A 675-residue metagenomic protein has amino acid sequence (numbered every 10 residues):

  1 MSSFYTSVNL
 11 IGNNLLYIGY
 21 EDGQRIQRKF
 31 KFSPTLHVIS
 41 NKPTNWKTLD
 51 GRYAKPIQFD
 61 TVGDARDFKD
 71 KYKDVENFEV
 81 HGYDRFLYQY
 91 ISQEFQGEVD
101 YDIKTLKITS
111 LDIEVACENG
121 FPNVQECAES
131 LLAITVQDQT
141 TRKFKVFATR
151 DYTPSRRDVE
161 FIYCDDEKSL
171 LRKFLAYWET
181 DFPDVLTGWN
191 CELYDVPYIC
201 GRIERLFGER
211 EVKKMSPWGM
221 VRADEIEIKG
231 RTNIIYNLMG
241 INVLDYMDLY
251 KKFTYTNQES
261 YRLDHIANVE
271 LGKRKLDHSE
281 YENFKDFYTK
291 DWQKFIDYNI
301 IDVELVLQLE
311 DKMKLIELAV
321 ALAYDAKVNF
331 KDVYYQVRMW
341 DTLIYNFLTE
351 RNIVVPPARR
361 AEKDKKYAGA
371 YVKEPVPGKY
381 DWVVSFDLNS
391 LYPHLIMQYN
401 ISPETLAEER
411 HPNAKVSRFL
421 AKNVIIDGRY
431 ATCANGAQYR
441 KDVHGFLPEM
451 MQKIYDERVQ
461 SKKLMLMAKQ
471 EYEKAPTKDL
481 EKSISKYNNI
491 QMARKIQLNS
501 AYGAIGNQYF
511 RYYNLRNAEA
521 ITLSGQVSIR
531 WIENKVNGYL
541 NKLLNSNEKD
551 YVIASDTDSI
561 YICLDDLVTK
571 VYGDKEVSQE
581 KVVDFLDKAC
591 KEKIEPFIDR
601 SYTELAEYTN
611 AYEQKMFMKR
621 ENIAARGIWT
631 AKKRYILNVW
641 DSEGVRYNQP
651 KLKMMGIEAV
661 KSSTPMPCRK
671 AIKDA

Functional and structural regions predicted by a protein language model:
M1-F182, I300-I301, L305-Y324, K331-V372 (+5 more regions): DnaQ-like (DEDDh/DEDDy) 3′-5′ exonuclease domain used for proofreading and 3′-end trimming on nucleic acids
L111, L244-D245, K379-L391, R458-S461: Conserved catalytic palm subdomain of right-hand nucleotidyl-transferase polymerases, strongest for RNA-directed enzymes
F144-F147, P154-F161, D165, V196 (+2 more regions): Active-site-proximal helix-loop-helix substrate-binding element of RNase H-like nuclease domains
F174-I199: Proline-aspartate-enriched helix->loop->beta-strand connector
P183-C191, L322, I553, F617-K619: Short glycine-rich phosphate-binding loop at a beta-alpha junction
E282-P403, E409, E473, T477-G538 (+5 more regions): Common nucleic-acid-contacting/processivity interface regions adjacent to the catalytic cores of nucleic-acid enzymes
Y551-D556, N610-A611: Short beta-strand
Y561-A675: C-terminal polymerase-core module
